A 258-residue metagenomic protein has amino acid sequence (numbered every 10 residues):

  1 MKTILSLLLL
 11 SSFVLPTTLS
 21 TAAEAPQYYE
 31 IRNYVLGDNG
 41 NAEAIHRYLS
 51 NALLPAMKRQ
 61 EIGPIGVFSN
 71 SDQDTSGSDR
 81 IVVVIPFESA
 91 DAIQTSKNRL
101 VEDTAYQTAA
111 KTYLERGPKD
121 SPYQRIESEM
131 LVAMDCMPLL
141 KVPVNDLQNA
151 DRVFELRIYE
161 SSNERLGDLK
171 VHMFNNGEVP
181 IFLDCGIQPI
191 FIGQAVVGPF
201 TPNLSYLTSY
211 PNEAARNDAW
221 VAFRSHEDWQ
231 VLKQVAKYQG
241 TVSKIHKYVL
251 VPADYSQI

Functional and structural regions predicted by a protein language model:
M1-I4: Positively charged n-region of N-terminal signal peptides that target proteins for export
S6-P16: Bacterial N-terminal signal peptides
L19-T108, T112-W229, Y238-I258: Short S/T/G/P-rich N-terminal loop/turn motif that feeds into the first structured element of a domain
